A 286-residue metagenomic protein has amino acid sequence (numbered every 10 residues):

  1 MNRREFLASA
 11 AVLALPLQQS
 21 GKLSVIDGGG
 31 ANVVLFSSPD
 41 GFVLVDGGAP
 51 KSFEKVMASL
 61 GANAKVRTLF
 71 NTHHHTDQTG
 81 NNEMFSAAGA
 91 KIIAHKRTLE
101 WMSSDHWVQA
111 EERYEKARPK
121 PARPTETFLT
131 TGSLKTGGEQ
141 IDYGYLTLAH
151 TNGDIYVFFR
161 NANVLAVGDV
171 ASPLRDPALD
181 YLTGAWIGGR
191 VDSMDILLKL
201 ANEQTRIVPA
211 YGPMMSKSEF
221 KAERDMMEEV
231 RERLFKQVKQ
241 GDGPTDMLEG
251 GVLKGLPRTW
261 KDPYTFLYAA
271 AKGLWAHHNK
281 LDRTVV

Functional and structural regions predicted by a protein language model:
R3-Q18: N-terminal export signals
L13-L15, L198-Q204, M214-V286: Accessory terminal helices/loops
Q19-S59, V157-G168: Conserved beta-strand hairpin/beta-sheet module of binuclear metal-dependent hydrolase folds, prominently
I26, F36, T131-T136, I207: Short acidic-hydrophobic surface loop/beta-edge motif
F36, D46, H73, F85 (+8 more regions): Divalent metal-coordination and catalytic microenvironments
G41-F42, A49-K51, S133, Q140-A149 (+1 more regions): Metallo-beta-lactamase
K51-I93: Active-site metal-binding motif and surrounding structural segment of the metallo-beta-lactamase
T98-L146, T151-N152, R160-N161, D192-M194: Metallo-beta-lactamase
